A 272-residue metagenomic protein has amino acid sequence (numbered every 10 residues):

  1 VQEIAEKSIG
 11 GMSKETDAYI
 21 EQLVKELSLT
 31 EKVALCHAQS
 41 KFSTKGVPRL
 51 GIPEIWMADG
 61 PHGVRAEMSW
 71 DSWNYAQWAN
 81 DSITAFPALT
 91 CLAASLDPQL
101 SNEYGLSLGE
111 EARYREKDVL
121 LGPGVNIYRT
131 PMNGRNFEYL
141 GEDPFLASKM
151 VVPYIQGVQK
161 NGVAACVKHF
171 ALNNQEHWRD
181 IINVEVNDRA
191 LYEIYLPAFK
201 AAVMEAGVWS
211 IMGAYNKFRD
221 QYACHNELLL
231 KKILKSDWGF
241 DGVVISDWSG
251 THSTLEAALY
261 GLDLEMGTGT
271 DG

Functional and structural regions predicted by a protein language model:
V1-G272: Glycoside hydrolase catalytic-domain context in secreted enzymes
